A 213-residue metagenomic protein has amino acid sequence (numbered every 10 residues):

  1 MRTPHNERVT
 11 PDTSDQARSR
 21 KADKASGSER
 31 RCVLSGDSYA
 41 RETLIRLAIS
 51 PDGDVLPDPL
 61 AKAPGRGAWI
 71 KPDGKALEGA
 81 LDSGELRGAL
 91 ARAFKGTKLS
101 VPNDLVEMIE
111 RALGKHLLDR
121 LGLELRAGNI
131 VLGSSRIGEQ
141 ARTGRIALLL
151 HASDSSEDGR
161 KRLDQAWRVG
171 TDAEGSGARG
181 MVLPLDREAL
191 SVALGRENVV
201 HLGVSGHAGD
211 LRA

Functional and structural regions predicted by a protein language model:
M1-A89: N-terminal cysteine/histidine-rich coordination modules
M1-R8, R31-L34, R145, K161-R179: Short helix-coil boundary/hinge micro-motifs
R8, A89-L90, T97, V200 (+1 more regions): Secretory/periplasmic and organellar redox-cofactor proteins
K24-C32, A147-D154, D158: Local sequence-structure signature of Cys/Sec-based thiol-disulfide redox active-site neighborhoods
S28, G67, D82, V101 (+7 more regions): Helical mechanochemical/support elements of P-loop NTPase systems and associated helical scaffolds
R66-G67, A127-G128, I146-L148, G175-G180 (+1 more regions): Short active-site oxyanion
K75-L150, D154-S156: Extended interfacial segments that mediate partner engagement and assembly in macromolecular machines
D172-A213: Short basic, glycine-rich beta-strand/loop surfaces that mediate nucleic-acid
